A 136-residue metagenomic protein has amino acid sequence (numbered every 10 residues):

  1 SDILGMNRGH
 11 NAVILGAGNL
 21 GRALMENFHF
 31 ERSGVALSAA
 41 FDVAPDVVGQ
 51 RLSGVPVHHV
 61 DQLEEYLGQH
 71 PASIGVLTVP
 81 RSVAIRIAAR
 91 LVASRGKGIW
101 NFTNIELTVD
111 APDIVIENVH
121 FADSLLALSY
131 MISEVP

Functional and structural regions predicted by a protein language model:
S1-S94, F102, E106, A111-P136: Hydrophobic, well-ordered beta-alpha structural blocks that scaffold small-molecule cofactor pockets
